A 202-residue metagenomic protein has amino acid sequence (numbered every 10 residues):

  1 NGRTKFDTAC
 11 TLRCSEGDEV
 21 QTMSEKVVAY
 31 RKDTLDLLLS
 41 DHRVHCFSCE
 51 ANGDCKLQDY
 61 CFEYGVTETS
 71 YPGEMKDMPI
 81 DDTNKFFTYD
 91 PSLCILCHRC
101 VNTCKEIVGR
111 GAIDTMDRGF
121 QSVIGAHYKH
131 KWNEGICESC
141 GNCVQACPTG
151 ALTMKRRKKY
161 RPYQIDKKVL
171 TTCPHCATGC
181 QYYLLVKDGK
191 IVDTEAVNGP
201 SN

Functional and structural regions predicted by a protein language model:
G2-I136, Q145-T172, T178-Y182, K187-K190 (+1 more regions): Fe-S ferredoxin-like electron-transfer domains and their immediately adjacent linker/connector regions across
N202: Cysteine-rich micro-motifs
